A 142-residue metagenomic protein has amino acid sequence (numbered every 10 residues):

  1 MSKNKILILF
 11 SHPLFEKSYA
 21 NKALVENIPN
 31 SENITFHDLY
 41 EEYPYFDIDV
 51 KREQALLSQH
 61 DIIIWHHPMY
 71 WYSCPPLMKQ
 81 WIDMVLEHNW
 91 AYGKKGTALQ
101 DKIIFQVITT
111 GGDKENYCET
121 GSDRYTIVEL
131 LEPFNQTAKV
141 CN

Functional and structural regions predicted by a protein language model:
M1-H37: N-terminal beta1-alpha1 ligand-phosphate binding loop
P13-F15, E41-P44, S122-R124: Short histidine/acidic/glycine/proline-rich micro-motifs that form metal- and phosphate-coordinating active-site loops
S18, P44, Y72: Conserved protein kinase catalytic core
Y19-A23, I48, P76-Q80: Generic recognition of short, well-ordered alpha-helical segments
Y19-N30, T126-C141: Short, solvent-exposed amphipathic alpha-helices that sit in or adjacent to ligand/effector-binding or catalytic
I34-L57: N-terminal beta-loop-helix "entrance" segment that forms/cooperates in small-molecule cofactor or anionic ligand
R52-N135: Helix-loop-strand module that forms the ligand-binding subsite of alpha/beta enzymes
